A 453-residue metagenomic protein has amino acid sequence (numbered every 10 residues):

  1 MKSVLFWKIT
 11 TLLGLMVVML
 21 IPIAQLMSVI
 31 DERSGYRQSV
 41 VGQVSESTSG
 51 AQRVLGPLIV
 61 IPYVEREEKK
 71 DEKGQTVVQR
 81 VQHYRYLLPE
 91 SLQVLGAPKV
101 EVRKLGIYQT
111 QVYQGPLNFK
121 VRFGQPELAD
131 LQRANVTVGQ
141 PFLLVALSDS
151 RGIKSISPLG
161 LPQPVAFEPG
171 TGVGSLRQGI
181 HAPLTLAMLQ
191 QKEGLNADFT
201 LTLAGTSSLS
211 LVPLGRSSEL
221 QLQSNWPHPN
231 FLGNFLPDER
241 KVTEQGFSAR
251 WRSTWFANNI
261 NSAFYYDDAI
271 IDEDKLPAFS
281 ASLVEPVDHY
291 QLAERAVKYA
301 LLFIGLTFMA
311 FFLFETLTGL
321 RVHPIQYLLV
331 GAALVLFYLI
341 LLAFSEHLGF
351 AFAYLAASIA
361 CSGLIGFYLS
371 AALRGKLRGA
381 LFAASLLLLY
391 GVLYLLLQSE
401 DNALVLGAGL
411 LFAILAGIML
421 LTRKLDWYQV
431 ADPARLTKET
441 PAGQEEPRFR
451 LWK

Functional and structural regions predicted by a protein language model:
K2-S28: Hydrophobic alpha-helical transmembrane signal-anchor segments
L20, V41-Q43, R53, F279-E285: Cytosol/matrix-facing amphipathic helices and coiled-coil assembly/linker segments of eukaryotic membrane proteins
I23-M27, P286-A296, L395, S399: Glycine- and acidic
L26-G50: Alpha-helical transmembrane signal-anchor/signal-peptide segments
G35, S39, E46, V60 (+1 more regions): Soluble non-transmembrane domains of integral membrane proteins
S45-K70: Short extracytoplasmic
K275-I304, H323-P324: Cytosolic-side membrane-insertion boundary helix
L301-K453: Generic detector of multi-pass transmembrane helix bundles and their immediately adjacent loops in polytopic membrane
